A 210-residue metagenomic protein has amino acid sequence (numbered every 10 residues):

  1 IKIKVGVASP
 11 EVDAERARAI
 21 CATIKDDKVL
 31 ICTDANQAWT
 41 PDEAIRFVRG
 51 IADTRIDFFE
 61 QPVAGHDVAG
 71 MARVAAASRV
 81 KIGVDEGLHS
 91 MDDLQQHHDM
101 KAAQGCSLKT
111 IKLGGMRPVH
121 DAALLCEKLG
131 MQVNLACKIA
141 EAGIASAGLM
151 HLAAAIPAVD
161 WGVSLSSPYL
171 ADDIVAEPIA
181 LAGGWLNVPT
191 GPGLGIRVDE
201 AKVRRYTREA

Functional and structural regions predicted by a protein language model:
I1-S78: Metal-dependent enolase-superfamily TIM-barrel catalytic cores that perform enediolate-based chemistry
I3, I31-T33, E60-Q61, V84-E86 (+3 more regions): General beta-strand structural signal in soluble alpha/beta enzymes
A14, P41, G65-V68, M116 (+2 more regions): Electropositive phosphate-/nucleotide-binding environments in soluble metabolic enzymes
R55, H66-G83, H89-W185: Shared catalytic-loop signature of beta/alpha-barrel
Y169-A210: C-terminal extensions of enzymes
